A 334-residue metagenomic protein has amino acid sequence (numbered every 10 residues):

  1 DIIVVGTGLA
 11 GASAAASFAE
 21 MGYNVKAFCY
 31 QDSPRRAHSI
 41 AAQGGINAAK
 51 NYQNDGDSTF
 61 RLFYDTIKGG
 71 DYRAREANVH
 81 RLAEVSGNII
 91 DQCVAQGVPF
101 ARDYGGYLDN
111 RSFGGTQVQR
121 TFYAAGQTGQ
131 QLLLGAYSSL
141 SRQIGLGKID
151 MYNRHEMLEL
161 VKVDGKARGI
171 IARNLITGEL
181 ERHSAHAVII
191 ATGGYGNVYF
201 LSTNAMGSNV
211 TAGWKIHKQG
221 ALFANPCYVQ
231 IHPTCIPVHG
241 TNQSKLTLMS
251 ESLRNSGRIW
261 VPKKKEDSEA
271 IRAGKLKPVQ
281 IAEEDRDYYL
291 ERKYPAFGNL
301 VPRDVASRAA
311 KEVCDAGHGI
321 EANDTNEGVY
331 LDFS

Functional and structural regions predicted by a protein language model:
I2-A27: N-terminal Rossmann-like FAD-binding beta1-loop-alpha1 element of flavoenzymes
I3-V5, H183-G193: Short hydrophobic core segments
G8-L9, Q127, Y195: Residue-level detector of alpha-helix initiation sites
A19-Q43: Glycine-rich FAD pyrophosphate-binding loop
N47-L82: Glycine-rich active-site loop/strand segments that organize a redox cofactor
V94-E179, C235-L246, T325, Y330: Conserved redox-cofactor binding core of oxidoreductases
I190-T203: Flavin (primarily FAD) binding-site architecture
K215, A221-S334: An anion/pyrophosphate-binding glycine-rich loop and adjacent beta-alpha core in soluble alpha-beta enzymes
